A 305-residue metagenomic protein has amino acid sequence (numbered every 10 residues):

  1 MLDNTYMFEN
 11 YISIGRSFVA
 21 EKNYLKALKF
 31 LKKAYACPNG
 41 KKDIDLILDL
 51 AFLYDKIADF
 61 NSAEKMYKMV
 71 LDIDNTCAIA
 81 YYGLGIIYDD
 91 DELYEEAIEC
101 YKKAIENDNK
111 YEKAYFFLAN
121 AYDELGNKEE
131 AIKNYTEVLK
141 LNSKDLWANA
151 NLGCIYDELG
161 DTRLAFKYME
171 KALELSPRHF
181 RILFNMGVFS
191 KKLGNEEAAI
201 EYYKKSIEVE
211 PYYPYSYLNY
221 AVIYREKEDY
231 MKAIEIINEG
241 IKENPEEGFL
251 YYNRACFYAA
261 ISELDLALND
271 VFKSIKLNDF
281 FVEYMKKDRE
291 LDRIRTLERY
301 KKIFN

Functional and structural regions predicted by a protein language model:
D3, C37-N39, I73, N107 (+5 more regions): Structural marker of alpha-solenoid helical repeat scaffolds
F8, K41-D45, A78-I79, E112-K113 (+5 more regions): Helix-start (N-cap) detector for alpha-helical repeat units in TPR-like alpha-solenoids, especially tetratricopeptide
S13, D49, G83, F117 (+5 more regions): Canonical tetratricopeptide repeat
A34, M69-V70, K103-A104, E137-V138 (+4 more regions): Canonical positions in the second alpha-helix
